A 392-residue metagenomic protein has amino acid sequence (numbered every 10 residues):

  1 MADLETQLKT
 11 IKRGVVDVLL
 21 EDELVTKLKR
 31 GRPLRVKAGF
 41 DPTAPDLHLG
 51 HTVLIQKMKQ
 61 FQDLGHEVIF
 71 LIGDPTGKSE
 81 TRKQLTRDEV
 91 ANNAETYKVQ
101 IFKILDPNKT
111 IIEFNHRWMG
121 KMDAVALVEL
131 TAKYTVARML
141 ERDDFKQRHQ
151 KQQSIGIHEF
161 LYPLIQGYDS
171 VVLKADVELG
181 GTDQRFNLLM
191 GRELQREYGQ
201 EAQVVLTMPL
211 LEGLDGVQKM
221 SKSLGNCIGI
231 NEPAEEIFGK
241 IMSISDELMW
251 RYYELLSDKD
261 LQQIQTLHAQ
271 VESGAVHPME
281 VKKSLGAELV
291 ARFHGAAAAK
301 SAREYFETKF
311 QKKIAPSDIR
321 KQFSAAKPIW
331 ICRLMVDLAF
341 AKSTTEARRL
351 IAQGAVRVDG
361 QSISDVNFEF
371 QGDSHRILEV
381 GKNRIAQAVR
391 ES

Functional and structural regions predicted by a protein language model:
M1-R30: N- or domain-start disorder-to-order transition segments that initiate the globular core
V15, R82-T207, L214: Divalent-metal (Mg2+/Mn2+/Ca2+)-assisted nucleotide/phosphate chemistry catalytic cores
L19-L20, E113, K321-A325: Short acidic-hydrophobic, aromatic-tinged amphipathic segments that line or gate anion-handling sites
E21-K78, L179-R185, G191: N-terminal catalytic cores of NTP/NDP-binding nucleotidyl/phosphoryl-transfer enzymes
G31-G39, V68, Y162-V172, P278-V281: Short, hydrophobic/aliphatic alpha-helical segments
L54-M58, L164, N187-Q195, L289 (+1 more regions): Buried hydrophobic packing segments
T76-Q84, M220-S221: Non-cofactor substrate-recognition interfaces
L194-S392: Conserved nucleotide- and phosphate/pyrophosphate-binding catalytic cores in adenylate/nucleotidyl-handling enzymes
